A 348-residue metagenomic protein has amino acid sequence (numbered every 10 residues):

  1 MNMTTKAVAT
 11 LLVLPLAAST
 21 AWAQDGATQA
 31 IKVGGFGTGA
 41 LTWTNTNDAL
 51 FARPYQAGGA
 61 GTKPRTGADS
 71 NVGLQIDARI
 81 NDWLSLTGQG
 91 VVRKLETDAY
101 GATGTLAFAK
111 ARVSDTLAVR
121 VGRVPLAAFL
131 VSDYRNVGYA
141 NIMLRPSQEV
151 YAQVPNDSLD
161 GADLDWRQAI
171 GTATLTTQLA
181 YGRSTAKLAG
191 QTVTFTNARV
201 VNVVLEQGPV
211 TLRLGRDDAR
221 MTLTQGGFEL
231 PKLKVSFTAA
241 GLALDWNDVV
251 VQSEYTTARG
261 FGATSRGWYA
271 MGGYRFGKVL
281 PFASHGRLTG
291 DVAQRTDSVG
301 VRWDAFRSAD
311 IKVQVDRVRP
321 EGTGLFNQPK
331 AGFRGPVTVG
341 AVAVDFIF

Functional and structural regions predicted by a protein language model:
L11-R65, P125, L130, T222 (+2 more regions): Outer-membrane beta-barrel biogenesis signature
G26-T44, K63-S184, F195-R199, V203-T211 (+1 more regions): Outer membrane beta-barrel
T28, K32, T38-A40, A52-R53 (+2 more regions): Detector for outer-membrane/organellar transmembrane beta-barrel domains, recognizing the amphipathic beta-strand
L41-A49, K94-D98, A127-V131, I170 (+5 more regions): Gram-negative outer-membrane beta-barrel proteins
T66, V92-A102, V154-L159, K187-V193 (+3 more regions): Solvent-exposed loop/turn segments connecting transmembrane beta-strands in outer-membrane beta-barrel proteins
S70-L74, G104-A107, D160-A162, N197-V201 (+5 more regions): Hydrophobic, lipid-facing positions within transmembrane beta-strands of outer-membrane proteins
Q75-D77, A109-R112, D165-R167, V204-E206 (+4 more regions): Transmembrane beta-barrel domains of outer membrane proteins
G332-F348: Outer-membrane beta-barrel "beta-signal"
